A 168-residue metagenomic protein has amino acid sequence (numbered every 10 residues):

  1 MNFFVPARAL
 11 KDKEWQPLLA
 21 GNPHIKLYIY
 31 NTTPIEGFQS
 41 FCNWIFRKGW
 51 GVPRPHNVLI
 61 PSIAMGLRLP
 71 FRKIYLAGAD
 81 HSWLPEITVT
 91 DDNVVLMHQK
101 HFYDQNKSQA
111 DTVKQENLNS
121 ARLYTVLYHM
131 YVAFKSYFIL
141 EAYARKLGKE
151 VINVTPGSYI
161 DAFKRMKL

Functional and structural regions predicted by a protein language model:
M1-L168: Metal-ion/cofactor- or nucleotide/acyl-coenzyme-handling active-site neighborhoods
